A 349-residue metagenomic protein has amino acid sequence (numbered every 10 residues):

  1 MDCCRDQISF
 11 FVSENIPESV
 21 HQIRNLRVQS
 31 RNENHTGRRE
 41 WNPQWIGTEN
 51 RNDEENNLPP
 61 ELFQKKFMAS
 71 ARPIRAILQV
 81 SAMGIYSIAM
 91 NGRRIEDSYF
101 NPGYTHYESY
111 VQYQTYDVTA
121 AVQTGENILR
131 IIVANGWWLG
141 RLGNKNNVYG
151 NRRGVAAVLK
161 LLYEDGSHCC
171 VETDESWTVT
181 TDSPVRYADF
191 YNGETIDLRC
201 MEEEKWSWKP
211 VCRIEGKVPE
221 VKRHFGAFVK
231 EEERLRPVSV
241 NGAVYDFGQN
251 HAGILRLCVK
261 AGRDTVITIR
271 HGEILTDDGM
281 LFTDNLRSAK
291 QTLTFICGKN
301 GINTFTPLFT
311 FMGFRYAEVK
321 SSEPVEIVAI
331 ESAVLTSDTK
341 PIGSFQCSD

Functional and structural regions predicted by a protein language model:
M1-D349: Extracellular/oxidizing-compartment recognition motifs
